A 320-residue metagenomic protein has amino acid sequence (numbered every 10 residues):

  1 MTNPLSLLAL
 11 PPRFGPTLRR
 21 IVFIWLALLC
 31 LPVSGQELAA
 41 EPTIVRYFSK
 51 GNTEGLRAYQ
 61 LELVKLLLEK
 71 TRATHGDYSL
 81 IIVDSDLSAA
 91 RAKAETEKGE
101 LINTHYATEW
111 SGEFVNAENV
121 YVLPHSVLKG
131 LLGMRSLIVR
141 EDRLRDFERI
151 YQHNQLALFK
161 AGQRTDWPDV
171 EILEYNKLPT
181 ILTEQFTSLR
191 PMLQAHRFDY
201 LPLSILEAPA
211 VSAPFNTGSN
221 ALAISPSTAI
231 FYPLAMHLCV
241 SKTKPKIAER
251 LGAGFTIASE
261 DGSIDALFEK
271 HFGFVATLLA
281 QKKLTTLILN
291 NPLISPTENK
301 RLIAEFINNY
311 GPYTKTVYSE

Functional and structural regions predicted by a protein language model:
L38-E118, L251: Extracytoplasmic small-molecule ligand-binding "clamshell" domains of the periplasmic binding protein/Venus flytrap
E41-R57, E148-D166, Y200: Short loop->beta-strand "edge-of-pocket" segments that line small-molecule binding or catalytic clefts across diverse
K50, G130-S136, R140-R143, A213-G252 (+2 more regions): Periplasmic-binding protein-like
V64-S79, R149-Q155, R164-Q185, S212-S219: Ligand-binding cleft/hinge of the Venus flytrap
I82-T104, Y175-N176, T187-L206: Short helices/loops that flank or line small-molecule/ion binding pockets
T96, T104-E118, Y200-A221: A ligand-binding cleft/hinge motif common to bilobed small-molecule-binding domains
P124-D169: A conserved helix-loop-strand patch within extracytoplasmic ligand-binding domains of the periplasmic binding
S259-E320: An extracytoplasmic/periplasmic, membrane-proximal ligand-sensing/linker region
